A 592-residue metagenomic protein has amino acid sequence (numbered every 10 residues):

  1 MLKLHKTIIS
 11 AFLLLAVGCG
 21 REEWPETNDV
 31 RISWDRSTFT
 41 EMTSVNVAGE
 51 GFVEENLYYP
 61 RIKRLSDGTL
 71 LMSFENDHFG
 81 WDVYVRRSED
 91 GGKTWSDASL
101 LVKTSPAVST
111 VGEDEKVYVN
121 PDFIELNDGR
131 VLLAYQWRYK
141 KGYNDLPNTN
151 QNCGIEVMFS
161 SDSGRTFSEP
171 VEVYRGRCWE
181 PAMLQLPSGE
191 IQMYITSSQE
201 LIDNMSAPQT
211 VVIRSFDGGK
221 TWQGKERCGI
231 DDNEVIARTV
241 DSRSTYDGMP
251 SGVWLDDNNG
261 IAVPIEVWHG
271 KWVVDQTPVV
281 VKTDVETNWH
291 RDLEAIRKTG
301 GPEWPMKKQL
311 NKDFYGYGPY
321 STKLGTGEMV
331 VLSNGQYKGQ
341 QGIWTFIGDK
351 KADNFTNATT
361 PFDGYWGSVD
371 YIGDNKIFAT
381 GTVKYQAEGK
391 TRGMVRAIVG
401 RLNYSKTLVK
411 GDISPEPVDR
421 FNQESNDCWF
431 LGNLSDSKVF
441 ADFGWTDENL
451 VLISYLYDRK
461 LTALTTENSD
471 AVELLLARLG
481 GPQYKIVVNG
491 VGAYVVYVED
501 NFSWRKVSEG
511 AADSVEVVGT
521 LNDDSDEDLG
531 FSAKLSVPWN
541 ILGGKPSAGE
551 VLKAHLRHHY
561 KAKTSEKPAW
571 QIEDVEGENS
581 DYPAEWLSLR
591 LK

Functional and structural regions predicted by a protein language model:
L2-S10: Sec-dependent signal peptide recognition, specifically the positively charged N-region followed immediately by
I8, G51, G112, L146 (+8 more regions): Residues embedded in well-ordered secondary-structure elements
V17-G18: C-terminal motif of bacterial Sec signal peptides marking the signal peptidase cleavage site
W24-S405: Asp-box/BNR beta-propeller blade signature and adjacent active/binding-site loops in extracellular glycan-interacting
Y404-K592: Structural preference for beta-rich elements and adjacent junctions enriched in aromatics
